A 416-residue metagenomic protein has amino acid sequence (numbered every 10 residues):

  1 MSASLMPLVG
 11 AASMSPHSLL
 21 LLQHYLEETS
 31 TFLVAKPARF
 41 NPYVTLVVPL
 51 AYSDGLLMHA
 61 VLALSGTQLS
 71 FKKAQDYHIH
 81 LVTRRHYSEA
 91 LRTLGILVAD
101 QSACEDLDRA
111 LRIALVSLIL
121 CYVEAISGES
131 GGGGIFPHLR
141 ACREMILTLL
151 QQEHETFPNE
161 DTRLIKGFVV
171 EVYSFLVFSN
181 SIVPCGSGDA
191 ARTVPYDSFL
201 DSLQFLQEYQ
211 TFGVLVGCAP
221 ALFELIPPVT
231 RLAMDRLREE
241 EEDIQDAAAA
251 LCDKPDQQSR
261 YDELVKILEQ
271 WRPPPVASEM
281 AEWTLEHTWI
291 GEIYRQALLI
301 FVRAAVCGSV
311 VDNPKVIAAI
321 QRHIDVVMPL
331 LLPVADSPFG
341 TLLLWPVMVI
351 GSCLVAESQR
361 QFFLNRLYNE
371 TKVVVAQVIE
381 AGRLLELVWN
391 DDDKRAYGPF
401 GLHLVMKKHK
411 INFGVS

Functional and structural regions predicted by a protein language model:
M1-D108, G128-P346, I350-S416: Intrinsically disordered, low-complexity activation-like regions
L111-A125: Internal, conserved structured core segments that host functional sites
